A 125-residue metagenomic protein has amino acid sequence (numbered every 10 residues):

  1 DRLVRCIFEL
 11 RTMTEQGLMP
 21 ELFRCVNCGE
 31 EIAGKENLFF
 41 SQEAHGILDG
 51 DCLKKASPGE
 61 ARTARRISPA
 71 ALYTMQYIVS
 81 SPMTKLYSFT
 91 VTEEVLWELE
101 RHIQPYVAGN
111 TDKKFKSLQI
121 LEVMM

Functional and structural regions predicted by a protein language model:
D1-M125: Non-catalytic alpha-helical scaffolds and adjoining flexible linkers that form interface surfaces for assembly
